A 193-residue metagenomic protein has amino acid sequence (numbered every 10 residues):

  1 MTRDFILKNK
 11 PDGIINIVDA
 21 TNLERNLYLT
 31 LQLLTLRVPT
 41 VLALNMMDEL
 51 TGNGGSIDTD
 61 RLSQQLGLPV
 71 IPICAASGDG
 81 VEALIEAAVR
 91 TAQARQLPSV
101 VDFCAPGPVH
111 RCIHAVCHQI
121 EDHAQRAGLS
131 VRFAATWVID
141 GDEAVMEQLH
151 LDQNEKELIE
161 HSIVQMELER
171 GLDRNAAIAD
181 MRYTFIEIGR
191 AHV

Functional and structural regions predicted by a protein language model:
M1-I71: Conserved C-terminal guanine-recognition region of P-loop GTPase G domains, centered on the G4
V41, T51-R190: Alpha-helical transmembrane helix bundles of large polytopic membrane transport and channel proteins
